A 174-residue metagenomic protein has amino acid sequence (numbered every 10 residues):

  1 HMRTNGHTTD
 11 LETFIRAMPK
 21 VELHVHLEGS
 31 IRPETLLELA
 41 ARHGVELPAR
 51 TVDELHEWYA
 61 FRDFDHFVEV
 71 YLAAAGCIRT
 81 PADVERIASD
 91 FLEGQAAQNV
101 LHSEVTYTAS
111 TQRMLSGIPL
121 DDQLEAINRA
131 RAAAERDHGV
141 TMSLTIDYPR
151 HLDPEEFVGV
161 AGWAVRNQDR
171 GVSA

Functional and structural regions predicted by a protein language model:
M2-A174: Metal-cofactor-binding active-site regions of metalloenzymes
